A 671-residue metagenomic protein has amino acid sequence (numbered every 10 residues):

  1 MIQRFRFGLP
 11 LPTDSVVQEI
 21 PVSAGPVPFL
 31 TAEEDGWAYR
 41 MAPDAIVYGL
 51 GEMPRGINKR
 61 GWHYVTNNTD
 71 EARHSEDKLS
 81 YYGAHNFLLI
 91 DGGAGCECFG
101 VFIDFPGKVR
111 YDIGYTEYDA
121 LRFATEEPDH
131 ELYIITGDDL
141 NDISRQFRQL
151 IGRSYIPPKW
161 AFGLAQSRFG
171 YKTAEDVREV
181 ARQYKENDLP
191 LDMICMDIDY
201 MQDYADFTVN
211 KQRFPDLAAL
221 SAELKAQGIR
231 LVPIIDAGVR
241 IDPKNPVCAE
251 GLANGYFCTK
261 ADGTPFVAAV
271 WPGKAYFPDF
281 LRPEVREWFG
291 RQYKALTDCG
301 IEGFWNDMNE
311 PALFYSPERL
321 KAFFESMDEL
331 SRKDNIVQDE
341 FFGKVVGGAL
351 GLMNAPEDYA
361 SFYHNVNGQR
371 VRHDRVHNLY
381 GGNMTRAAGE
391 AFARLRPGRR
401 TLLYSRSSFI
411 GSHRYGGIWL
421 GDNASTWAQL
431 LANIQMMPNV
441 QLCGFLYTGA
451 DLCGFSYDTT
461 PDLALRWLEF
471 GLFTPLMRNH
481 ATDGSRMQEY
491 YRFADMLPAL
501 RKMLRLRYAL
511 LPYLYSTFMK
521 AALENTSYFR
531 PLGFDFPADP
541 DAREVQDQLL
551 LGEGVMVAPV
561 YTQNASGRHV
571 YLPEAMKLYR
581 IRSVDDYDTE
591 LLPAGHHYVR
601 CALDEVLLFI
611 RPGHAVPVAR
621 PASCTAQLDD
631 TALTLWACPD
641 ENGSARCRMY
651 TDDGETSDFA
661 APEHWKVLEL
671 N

Functional and structural regions predicted by a protein language model:
M1-A161, R168-F169, A174, A181-E186 (+6 more regions): Catalytic and substrate-binding clefts that recognize carbohydrates or anionic sugar/phosphate headgroups
E33, M41-P43, D91, F102-F105 (+12 more regions): Glycine-rich, histidine-containing beta strand-loop boundary motifs that form or position
Y64-V65, Y81-A84, R178, R286 (+4 more regions): Short, hydrophobic/amphipathic alpha-helical packing segments that form internal helix faces or helix-helix interfaces
S75, L379, N383-T401, S407-I418 (+3 more regions): Catalytic core of carbohydrate-active enzymes
D77-K78, S154-P157, S167-P215, A219-S221: A conserved hydrophobic secondary-structure block that centers on an alpha-helix together with its immediately flanking
Y82-N86, C96-C98, P106, D129 (+10 more regions): Extracellular structured ligand-interaction cores
F87, I143, F147, Y184 (+4 more regions): A residue-level signal for conserved active-site and pocket-lining positions in enzyme catalytic cores
P190-L500, F536: Aromatic- and carboxylate-enriched substrate-binding clefts and catalytic-loop regions of carbohydrate-active enzymes
